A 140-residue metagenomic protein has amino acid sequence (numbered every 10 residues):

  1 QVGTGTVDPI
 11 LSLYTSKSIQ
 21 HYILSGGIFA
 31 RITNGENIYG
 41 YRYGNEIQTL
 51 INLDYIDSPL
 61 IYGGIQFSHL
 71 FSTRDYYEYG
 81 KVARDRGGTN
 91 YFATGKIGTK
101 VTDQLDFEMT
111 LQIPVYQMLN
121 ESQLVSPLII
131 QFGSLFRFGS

Functional and structural regions predicted by a protein language model:
Q1-R42: Outer-membrane pore/translocation modules
G40-S140: Outer membrane beta-barrel transmembrane domains
